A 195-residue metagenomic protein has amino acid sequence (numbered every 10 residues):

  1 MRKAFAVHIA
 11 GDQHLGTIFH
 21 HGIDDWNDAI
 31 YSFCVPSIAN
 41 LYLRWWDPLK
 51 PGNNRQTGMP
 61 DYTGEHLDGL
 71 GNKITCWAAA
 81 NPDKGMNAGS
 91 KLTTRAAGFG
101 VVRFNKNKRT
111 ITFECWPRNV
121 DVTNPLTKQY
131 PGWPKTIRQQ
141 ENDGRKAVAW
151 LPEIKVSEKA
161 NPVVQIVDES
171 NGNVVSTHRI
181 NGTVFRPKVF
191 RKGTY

Functional and structural regions predicted by a protein language model:
M1-T194: Long, structured stretches of catalytic cores involved in phosphate-ester chemistry, encompassing
